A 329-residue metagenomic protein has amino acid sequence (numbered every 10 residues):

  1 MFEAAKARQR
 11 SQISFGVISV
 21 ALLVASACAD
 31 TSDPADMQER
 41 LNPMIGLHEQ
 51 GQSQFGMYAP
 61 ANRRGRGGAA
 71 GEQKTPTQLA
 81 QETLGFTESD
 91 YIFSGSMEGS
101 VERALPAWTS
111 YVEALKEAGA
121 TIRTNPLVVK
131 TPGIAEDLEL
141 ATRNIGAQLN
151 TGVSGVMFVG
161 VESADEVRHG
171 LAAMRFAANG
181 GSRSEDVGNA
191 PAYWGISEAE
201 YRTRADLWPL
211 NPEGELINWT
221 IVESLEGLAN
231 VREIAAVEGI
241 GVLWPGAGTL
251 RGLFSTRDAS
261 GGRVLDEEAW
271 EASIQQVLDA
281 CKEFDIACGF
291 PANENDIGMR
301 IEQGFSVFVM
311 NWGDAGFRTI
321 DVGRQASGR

Functional and structural regions predicted by a protein language model:
M1-S11: N-terminal secretory signal peptides that target proteins for export/translocation
R10-V20: Sec-dependent N-terminal signal peptides
D33-R329: Expand to "…catalyze enediolate/carbanion chemistry for C-C bond making/breaking, isomerization, decarboxylation
